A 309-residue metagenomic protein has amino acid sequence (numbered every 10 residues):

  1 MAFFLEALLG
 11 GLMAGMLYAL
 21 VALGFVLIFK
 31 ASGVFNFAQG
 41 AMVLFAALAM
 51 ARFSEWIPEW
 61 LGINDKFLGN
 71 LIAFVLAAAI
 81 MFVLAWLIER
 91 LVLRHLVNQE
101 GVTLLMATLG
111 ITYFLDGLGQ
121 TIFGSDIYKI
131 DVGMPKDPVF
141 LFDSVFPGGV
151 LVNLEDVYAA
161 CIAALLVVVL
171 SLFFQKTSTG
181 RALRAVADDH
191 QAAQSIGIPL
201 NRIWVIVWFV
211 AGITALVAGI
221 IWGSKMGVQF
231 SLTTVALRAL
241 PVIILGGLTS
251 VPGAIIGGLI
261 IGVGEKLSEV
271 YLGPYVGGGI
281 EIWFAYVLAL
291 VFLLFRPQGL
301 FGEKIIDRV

Functional and structural regions predicted by a protein language model:
M1-V21, A49, E59-F74, Q99-T103 (+2 more regions): Membrane-interfacial amphipathic/re-entrant helices at transmembrane-helix boundaries
A2-L17, V152, F173-S178, W204-I243 (+1 more regions): Inter-helical junctions in multi-pass inner-membrane proteins, predominant in energy-converting antiporter-like
F4-F53, L87, L91-T103, I243-V251: Single transmembrane alpha-helix segments in multi-pass membrane proteins
L27-A47, N98-T103, T179-A182, L200-R202 (+4 more regions): Short, non-helical or kinked segments that cap or interrupt transmembrane helices
A31-L87, L91, G149, L272-Y275: Membrane-embedded helix boundary and interhelical linker motif in transport proteins
W60-I111, L118, I256-I261, E265 (+1 more regions): Alpha-helical transmembrane segments within multi-pass membrane transporters and channels
H95-L96, G101-K176, I203-I206, G227 (+3 more regions): Transmembrane helix-bundle core of multi-pass membrane transporters and related energy-transducing complexes
G148-V228, V251-G257: Helix-loop-helix "hairpin" substructures at the membrane interface of multi-pass membrane proteins
